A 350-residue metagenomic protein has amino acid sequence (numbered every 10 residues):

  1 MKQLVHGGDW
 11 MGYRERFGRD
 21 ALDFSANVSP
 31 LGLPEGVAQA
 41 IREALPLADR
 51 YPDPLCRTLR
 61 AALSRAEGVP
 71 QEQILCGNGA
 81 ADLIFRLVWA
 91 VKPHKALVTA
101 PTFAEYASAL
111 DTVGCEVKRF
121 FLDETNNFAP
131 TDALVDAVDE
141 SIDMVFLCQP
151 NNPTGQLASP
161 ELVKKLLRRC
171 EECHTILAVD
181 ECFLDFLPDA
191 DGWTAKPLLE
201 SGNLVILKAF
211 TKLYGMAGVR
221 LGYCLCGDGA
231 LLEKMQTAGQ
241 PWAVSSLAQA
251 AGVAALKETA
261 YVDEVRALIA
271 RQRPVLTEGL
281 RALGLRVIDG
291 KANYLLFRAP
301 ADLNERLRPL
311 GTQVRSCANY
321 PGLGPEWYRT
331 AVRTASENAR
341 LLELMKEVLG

Functional and structural regions predicted by a protein language model:
M1-R50, S141: N-terminal "arm"/small-domain region of PLP-dependent enzymes with the aminotransferase-like
G32-P34, L55, N203-I288: PLP-dependent aminotransferase class I/II
P52, S64-R86: Short loop-beta-helix segment that forms the pyridoxal 5′-phosphate
W89-L147, R168: PLP-dependent aminotransferase-like
R119-F121, M144-N151, L177-E181, I288-D289: Short beta-strands and strand-loop turn motifs
F128-E140, P153-L177, E181-L213: Active-site pre-lysine segment of PLP-dependent enzymes
E161, P309-L310, N319-G350: PLP-dependent enzyme catalytic core of the Aspartate aminotransferase-like
A270, L280-G311: Conserved PLP-binding catalytic core of the aspartate aminotransferase-like
